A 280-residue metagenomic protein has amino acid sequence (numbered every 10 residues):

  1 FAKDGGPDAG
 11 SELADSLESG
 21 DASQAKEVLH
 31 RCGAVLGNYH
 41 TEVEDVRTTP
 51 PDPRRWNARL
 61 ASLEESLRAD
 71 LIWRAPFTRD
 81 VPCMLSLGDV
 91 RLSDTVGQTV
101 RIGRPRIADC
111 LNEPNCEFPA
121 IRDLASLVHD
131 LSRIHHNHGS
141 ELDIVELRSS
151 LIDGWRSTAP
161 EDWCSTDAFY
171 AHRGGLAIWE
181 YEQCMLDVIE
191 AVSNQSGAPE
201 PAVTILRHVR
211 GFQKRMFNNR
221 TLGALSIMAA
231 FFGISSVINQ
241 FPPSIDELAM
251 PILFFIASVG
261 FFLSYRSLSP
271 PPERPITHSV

Functional and structural regions predicted by a protein language model:
F1, K26, R47, L142-S149 (+2 more regions): Extended charged low-complexity segments that act as oligomerization/scaffolding linkers
F1-D21, K26-H30, R54-A61, H136: Conserved catalytic cores of large enzyme domains
G6, A22-C32, L60, R79 (+5 more regions): Active-site-proximal structural scaffolding
L13-P50, D70, E182-C184: Conserved kinase catalytic-core helix
V35-A75, S150-P160, V188: Active-site catalytic-loop/activation-segment of kinase and kinase-like phosphoryl-transfer enzymes
T48-R133, P201-K214: Catalytic activation segment of kinase domains across protein kinase-like and atypical kinase folds
D109-D162, E180-A198: Active-site activation/catalytic loop segments of kinase-like enzymes and analogous catalytic loops in related
D162, D167-Y170, G174-H278: ATP/Mg2+ or Mg2+-diphosphate-binding catalytic cores that bind nucleotide phosphates or diphosphates via glycine-rich
